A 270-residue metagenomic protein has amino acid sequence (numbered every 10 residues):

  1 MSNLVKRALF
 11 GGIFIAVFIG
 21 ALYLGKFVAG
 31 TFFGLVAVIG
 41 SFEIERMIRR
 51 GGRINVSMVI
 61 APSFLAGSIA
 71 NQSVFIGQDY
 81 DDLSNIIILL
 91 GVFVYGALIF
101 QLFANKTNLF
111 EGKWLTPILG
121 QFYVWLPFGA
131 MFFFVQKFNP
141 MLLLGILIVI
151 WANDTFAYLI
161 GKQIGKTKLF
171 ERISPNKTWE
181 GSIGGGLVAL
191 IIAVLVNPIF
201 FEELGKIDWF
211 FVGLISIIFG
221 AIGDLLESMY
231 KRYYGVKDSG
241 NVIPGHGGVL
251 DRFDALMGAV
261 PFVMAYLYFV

Functional and structural regions predicted by a protein language model:
M1-L214: Membrane-embedded alpha-helical bundles of polytopic integral membrane proteins
V59, Y123, G240, M257-G258: Hydrophobic alpha-helical transmembrane segments of integral membrane proteins, especially lipid-exposed positions
A152-K162, G220-R232: Short helical (or helix-break) motifs at transmembrane helix termini and adjacent helical loops in multi-pass membrane
K162-Q163, K231-Y234, M257, F262: Re-entrant/interfacial helical elements at transmembrane boundaries that shape and gate the permeation pathway
I218-L225, V249-M257: Hydrophobic transmembrane alpha-helical segments of multi-pass transport and channel proteins
Y233-A255: Interfacial loop-to-transmembrane junctions
A265-V270: Juxtamembrane boundary at the C-terminal end of a transmembrane helix
